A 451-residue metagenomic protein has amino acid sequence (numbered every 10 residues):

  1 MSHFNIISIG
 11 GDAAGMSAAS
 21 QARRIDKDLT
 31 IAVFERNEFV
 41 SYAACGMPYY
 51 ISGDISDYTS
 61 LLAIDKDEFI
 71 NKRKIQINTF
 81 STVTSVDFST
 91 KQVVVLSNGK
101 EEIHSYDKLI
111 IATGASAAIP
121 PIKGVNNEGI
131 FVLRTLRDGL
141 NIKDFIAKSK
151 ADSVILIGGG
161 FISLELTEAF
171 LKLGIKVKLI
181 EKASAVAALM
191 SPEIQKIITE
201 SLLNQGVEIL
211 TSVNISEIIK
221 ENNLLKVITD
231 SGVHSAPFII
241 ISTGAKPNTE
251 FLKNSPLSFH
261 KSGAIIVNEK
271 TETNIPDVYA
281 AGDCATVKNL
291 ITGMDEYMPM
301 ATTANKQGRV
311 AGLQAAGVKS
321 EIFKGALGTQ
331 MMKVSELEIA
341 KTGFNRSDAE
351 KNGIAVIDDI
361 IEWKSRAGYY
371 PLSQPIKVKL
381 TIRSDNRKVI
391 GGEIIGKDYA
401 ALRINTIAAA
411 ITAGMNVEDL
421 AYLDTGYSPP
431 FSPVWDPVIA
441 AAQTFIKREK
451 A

Functional and structural regions predicted by a protein language model:
S2-F4, I9-A13, R23-D28, R36-N37 (+3 more regions): Flexible, glycine-rich terminal cap/loop adjacent to redox cofactors in electron-transfer oxidoreductases
S2-Q76, T167-M190: Beta1-alpha1 glycine-rich phosphate/pyrophosphate-binding loop at the start of Rossmann-like nucleotide-binding domains
D28, K72, I77-S97, H104 (+1 more regions): A Rossmann-like FAD-binding core segment of flavoenzymes
L62, S153-I155, F161-E217, P299-A304 (+1 more regions): Rossmann-like dinucleotide-binding cores of NAD(P)H-dependent redox enzymes
K108-L173, E208, K261, V267-E269: Glycine-rich dinucleotide-binding loop and its adjacent helix/turn
N126-K150, K226, V233-L313, T406 (+1 more regions): FAD-site-proximal beta/loop scaffold in flavoenzymes
V267, A281-F344, F431-E449: A conserved FAD-binding loop/helix module that cradles the flavin
